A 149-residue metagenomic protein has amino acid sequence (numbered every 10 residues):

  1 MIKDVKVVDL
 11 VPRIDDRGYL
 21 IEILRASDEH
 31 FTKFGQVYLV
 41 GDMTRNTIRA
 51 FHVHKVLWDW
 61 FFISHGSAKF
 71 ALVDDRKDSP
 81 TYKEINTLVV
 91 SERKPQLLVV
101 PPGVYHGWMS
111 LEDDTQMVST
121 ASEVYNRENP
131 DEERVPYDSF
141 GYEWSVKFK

Functional and structural regions predicted by a protein language model:
M1-K94, E112-K149: Non-catalytic, conserved peripheral segments adjacent to functional cores
L98, H106-L111: Short beta-strand His + acidic residue motifs that chelate non-heme Fe in jelly-roll/DSBH and cupin folds
